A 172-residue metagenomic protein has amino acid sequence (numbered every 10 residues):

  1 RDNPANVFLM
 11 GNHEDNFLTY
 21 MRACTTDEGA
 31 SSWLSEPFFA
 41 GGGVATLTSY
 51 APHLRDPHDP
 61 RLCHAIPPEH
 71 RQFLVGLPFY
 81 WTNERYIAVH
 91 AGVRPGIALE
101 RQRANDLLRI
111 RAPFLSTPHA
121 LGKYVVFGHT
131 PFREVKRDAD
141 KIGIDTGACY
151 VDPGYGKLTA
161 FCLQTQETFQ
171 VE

Functional and structural regions predicted by a protein language model:
R1-P37: Core catalytic region of metal-dependent phosphoesterases/phosphodiesterases, especially metallo-beta-lactamase-like
A40-G143, G147-G156, E167-Q170: Acidic, His/Gly-enriched loop-helix segments that form or flank divalent-metal centers in metallo-dependent hydrolases
